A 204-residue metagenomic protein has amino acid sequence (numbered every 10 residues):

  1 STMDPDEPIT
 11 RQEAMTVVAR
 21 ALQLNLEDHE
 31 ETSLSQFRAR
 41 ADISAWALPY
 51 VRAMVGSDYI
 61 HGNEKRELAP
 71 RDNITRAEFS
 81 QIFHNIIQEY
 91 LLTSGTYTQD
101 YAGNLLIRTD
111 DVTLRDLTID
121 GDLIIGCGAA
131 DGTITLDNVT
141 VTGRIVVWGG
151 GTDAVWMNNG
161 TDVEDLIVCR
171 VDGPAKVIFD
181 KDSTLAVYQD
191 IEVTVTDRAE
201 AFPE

Functional and structural regions predicted by a protein language model:
S1-L48, I60-A77, N85-Q99, L123: Feature responds to low-complexity, polar/acidic, surface-exposed segments characteristic of secreted/exported proteins
A19-R20, H84, G128, G150: Residue-level marker of positions within ordered structural domains that often coincide with functionally constrained
L91-C169, G173-E204: Short, T/G/N/S-enriched strand-turn elements that build extracellular solenoid repeat scaffolds
